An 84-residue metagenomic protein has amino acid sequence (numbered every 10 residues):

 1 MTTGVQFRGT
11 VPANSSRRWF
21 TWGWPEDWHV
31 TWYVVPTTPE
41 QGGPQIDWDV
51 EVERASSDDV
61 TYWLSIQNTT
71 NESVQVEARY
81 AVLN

Functional and structural regions predicted by a protein language model:
M1-N84: Extracellular attachment/recognition segments
